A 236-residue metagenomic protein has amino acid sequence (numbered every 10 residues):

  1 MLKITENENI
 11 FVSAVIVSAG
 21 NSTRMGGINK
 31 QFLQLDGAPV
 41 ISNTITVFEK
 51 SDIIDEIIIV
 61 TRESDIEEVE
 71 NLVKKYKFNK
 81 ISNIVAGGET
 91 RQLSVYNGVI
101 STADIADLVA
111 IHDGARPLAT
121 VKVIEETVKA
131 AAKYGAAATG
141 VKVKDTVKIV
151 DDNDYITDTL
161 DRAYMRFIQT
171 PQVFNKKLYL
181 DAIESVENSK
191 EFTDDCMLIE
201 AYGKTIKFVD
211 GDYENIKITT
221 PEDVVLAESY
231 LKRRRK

Functional and structural regions predicted by a protein language model:
L2, E6-I10, M165-K236: Conserved alpha/beta core of the MobA/IspD/sugar-nucleotide pyrophosphorylase nucleotidyltransferase superfamily
I4-I66: N-terminal glycine-rich phosphate-binding loop and ensuing alpha1 helix
E8-N9, F78, T102-D107: Glycine-rich phosphate-binding loop signature in dinucleotide/nucleotide-binding domains
I16, I41, G98, H112-D113 (+3 more regions): Residue-level signal for inorganic ion chemistry
I45-E49, V73, T102: Hydrophobic C-terminal alpha-helix "anchor/cap" residues
E67-L72: Acidic helix N-cap motif at the loop->helix transition within catalytic regions of sugar-transfer enzymes
K77-E89: Conserved donor nucleotide-binding strand/loop of the catalytic core
T90-D152, Q169: Conserved beta-loop-beta/alpha segment of the NTase-like Rossmann-fold superfamily that binds/positions NTPs
